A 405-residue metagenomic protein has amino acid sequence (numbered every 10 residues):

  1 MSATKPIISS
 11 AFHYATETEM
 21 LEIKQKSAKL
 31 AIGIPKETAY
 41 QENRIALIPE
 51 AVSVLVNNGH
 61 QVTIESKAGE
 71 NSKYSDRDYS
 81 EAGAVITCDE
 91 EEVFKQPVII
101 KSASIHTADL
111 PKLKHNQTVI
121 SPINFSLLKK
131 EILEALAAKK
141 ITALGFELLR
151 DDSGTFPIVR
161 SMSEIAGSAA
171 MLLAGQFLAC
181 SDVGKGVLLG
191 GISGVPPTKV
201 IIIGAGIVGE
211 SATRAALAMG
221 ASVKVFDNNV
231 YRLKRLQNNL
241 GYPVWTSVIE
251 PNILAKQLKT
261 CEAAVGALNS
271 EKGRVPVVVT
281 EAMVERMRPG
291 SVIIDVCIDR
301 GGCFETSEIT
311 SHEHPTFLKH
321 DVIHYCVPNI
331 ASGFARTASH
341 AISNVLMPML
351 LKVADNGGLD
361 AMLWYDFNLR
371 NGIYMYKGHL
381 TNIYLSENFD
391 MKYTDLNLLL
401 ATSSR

Functional and structural regions predicted by a protein language model:
M1-A31, E37, T107-T198, V327: Glycine/serine-rich phosphate-binding loop and adjoining beta1-alpha1 elements at the start of nucleotide-handling
E17-A135, K139-I141: An N-terminal-biased, well-structured beta-alpha scaffold segment characteristic of Rossmann-like dinucleotide-binding
P35-K36, Y40-E70, S181-G266: Glycine-rich phosphate/diphosphate-binding loop of Rossmann-like nucleotide-binding domains
Q41-A46, A108-K112, E271-V279, C303-E308: Glycine/threonine-rich flexible loop motifs
G83-F94, I105, T246-E262, L268-E285 (+1 more regions): A structured beta-alpha segment of the ubiquitous adenosine-cofactor-binding alpha/beta core
K101-S126, K259-T260, G273-I293: Rossmann-fold NAD(P) dinucleotide-binding segment
S126-S153, A282-C326: Rossmann-fold NAD(P)-binding glycine/threonine-rich loop
E147-L173, F177-L188, C303-R405: Adenosine-phosphate binding glycine-rich loop
